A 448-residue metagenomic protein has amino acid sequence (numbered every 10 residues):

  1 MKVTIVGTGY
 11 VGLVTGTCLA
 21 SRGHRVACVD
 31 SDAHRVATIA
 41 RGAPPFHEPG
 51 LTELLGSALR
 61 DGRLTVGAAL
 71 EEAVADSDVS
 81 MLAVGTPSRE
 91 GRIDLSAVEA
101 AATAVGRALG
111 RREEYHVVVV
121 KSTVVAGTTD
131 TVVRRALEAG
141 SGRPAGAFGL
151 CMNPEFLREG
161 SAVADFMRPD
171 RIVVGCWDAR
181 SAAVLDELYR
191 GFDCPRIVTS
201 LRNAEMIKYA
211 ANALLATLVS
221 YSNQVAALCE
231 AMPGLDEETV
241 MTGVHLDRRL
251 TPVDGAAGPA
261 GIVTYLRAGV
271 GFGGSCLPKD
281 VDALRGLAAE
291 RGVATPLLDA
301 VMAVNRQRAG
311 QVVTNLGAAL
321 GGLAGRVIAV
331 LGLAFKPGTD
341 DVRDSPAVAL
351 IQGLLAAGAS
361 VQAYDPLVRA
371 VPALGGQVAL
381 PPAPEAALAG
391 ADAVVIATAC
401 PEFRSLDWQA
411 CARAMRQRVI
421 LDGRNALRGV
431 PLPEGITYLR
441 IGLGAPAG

Functional and structural regions predicted by a protein language model:
M1-G448: Structural/interface elements that position substrates and couple domains in central-metabolism enzymes
